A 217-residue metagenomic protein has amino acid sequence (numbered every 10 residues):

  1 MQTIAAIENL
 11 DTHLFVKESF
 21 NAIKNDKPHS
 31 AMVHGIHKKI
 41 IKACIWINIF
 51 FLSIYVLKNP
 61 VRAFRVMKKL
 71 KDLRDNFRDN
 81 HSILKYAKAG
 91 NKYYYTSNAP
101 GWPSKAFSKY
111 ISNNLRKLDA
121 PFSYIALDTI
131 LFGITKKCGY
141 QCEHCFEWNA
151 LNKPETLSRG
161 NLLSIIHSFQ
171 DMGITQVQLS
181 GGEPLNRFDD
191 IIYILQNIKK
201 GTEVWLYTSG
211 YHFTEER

Functional and structural regions predicted by a protein language model:
M1-A126: Flexible, acidic/Gly-rich N-terminal and inter-domain linker regions that tether and position cofactor-handling modules
Y55-L57, V66-Y86, P100, A106-E216: Conserved alpha-helical substructure of the radical SAM core
